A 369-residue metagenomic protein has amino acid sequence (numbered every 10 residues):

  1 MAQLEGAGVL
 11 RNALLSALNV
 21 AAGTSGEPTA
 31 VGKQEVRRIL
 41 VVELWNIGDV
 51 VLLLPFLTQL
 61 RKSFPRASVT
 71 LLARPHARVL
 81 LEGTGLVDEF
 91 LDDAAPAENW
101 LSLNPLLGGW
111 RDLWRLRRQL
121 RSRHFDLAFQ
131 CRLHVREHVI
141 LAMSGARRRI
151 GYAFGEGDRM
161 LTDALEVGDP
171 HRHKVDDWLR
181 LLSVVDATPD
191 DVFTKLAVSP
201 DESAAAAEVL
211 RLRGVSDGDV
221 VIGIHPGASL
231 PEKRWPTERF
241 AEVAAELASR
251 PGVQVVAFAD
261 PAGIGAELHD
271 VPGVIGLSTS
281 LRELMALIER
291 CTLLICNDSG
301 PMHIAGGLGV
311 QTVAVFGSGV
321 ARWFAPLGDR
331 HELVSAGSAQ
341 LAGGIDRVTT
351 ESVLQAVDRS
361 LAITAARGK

Functional and structural regions predicted by a protein language model:
M1-K369: Catalytic machinery of carbohydrate-active enzymes, primarily nucleotide-sugar-dependent glycosyltransferases
